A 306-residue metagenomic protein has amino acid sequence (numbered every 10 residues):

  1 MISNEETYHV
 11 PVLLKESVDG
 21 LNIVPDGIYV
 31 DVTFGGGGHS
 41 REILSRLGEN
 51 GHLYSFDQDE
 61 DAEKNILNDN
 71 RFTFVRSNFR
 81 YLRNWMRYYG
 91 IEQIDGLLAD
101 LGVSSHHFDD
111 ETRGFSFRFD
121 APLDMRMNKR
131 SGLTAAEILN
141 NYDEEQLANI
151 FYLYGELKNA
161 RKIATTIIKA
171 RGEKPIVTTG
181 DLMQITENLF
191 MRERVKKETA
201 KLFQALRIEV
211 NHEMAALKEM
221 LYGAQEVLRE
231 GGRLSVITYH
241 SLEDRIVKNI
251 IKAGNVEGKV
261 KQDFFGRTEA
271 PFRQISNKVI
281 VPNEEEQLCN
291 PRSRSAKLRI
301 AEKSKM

Functional and structural regions predicted by a protein language model:
M1-M306: S-adenosyl-L-methionine-dependent methyltransferase catalytic core, i.e., the SAM/SAH-binding region
